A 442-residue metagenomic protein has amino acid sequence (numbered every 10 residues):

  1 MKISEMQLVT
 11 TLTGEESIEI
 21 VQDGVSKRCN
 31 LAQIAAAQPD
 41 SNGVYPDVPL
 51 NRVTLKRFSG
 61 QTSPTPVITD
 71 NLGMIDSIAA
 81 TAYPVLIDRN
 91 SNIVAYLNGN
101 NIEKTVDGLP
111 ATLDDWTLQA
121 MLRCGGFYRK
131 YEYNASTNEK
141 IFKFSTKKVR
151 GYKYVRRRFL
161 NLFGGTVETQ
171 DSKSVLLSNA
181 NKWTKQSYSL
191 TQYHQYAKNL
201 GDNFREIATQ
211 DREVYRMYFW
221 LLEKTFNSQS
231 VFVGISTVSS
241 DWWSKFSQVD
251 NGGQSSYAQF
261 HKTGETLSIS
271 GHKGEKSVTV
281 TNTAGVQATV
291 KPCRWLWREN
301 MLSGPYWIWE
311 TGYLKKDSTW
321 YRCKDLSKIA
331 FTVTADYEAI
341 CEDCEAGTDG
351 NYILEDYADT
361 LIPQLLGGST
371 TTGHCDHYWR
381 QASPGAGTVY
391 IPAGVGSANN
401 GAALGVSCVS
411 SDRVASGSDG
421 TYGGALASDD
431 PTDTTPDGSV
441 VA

Functional and structural regions predicted by a protein language model:
M1-E15, V21, D437-A442: Short, intrinsically disordered N-terminal pre-domain segments
S4-E5, N98-A111, G126, E139-T146 (+2 more regions): Short alpha-helical segments and helix-capping/turn motifs at coil-helix boundaries
I20-Q38: Short, surface-exposed terminal/edge motifs of secreted or surface/virion proteins that either
D40-R123, R129-Y131, A442: GGW-centered surface loops in extracellular recognition modules
R52-L55, E213, G234-E265, I269-E275 (+4 more regions): C-terminal, surface-exposed recognition/capping segments
A111-L118, K143-L302: Short aromatic-cysteine micro-motif
C124-R129, K148, L162-V167, Q210-D211 (+6 more regions): Short, flexible loop/turn elements at secondary-structure junctions
E132-A135, K315-K324: Cytochrome P450 core scaffold surrounding the K-helix E-X-X-R motif and the conserved "meander" helix-loop region
